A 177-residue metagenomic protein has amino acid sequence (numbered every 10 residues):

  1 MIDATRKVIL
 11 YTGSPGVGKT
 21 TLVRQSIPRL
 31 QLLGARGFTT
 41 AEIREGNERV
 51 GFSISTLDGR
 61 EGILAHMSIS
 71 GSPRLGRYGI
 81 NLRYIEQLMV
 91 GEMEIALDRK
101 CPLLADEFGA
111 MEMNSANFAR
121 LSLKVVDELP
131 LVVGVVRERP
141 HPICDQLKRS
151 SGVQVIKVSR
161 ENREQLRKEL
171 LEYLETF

Functional and structural regions predicted by a protein language model:
M1-R6: Phosphate-binding P-loop
Y11: Hydrophobic anchor at the beta1->P-loop junction of P-loop NTPases
P15: The conserved Walker
K19: Conserved lysine of the Walker
L22, S26: Hydrophobic positions on the alpha1 helix immediately C-terminal to the Walker A/P-loop
I27-L75: N-terminal phosphate/diphosphate-binding loop that engages ATP/GTP or pyrophosphate donors across diverse enzyme folds
S72-K124: Phosphate-binding/switch loop-helix module in NTP-utilizing enzymes
M93-I95, G109-F177: Replace "adjacent to P-loop NTPase cores in ATP/GTP-dependent enzymes" with "adjacent to NTP-binding cores
